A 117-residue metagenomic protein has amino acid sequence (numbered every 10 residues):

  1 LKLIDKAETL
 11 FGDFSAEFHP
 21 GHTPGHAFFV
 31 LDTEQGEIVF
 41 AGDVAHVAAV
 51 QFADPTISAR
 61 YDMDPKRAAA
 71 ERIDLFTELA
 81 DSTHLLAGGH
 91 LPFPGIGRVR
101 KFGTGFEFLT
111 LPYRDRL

Functional and structural regions predicted by a protein language model:
L1-F18, R67-D74, A80-T83: Metallo-beta-lactamase
K2-I4, T23-G25, F93: Residues that act as N-cap/strand-start positions at coil-to-secondary-structure junctions
D5-A7, P20, H90, P112: Residues at the C-termini of beta-strands that transition into short coil/loop
E8-T9, T23-G25, H46-V47: Short, catalytically relevant binding-site loops at active-site mouths
S15-F29: Active-site glycine- and acidic-residue-rich loops that bind and position anionic ligands or nucleotide-like cofactors
F28-V30, E34-L117: Cap/insert and terminal regions of metallo-dependent hydrolase folds
